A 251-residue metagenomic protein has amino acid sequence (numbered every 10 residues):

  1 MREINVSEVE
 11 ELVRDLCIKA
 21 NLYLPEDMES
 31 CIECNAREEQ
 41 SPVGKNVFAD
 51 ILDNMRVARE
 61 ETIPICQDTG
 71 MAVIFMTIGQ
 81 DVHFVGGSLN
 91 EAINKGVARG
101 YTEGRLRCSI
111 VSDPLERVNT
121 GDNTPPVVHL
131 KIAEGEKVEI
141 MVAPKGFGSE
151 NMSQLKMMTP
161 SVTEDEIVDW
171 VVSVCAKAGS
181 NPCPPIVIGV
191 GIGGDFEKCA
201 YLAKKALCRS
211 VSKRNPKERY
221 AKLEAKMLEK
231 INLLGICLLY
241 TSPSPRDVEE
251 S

Functional and structural regions predicted by a protein language model:
M1-F48: Acidic/polar, glycine-rich intrinsically disordered N-terminal extensions of enzymes
L24-C31, V43-F48, T62, E103-E116 (+3 more regions): Flexible, glycine/charged-enriched surface loops at secondary-structure junctions
M28-G79: N-terminal low-complexity or amphipathic/hydrophobic leaders
P64-V73, T77-I78, V128-G146, R246: Short beta-strand elements
G70, I74-A133: A generic, well-ordered mixed alpha/beta core segment in the N-terminal half of proteins
V142-C208: Conserved mixed alpha/beta catalytic, RNA-binding, or beta-rich assembly cores of soluble enzyme, regulatory
K198-L234: Catalytic or ion-translocation cores adjacent to nucleophile or general acid/base/metal-coordination motifs in diverse
Y240-S251: Single conserved hydrophobic/aromatic residue that forms the stacking wall/gate of nucleotide- or nucleobase-binding
